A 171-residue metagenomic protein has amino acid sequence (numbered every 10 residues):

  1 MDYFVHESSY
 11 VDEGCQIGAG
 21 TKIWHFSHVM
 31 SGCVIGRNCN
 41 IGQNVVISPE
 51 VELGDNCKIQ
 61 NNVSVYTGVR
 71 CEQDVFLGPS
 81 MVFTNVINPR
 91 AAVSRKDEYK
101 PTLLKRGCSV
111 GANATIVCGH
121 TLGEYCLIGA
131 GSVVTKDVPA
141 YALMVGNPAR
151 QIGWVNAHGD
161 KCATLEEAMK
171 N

Functional and structural regions predicted by a protein language model:
D2-E7, E13-I17, K22-L122, G153-V155: Flexible, glycine/small-residue-enriched loop-and-beta-strand segment within the central core of proteins
G107, E124-Y125, T135-K136: P-loop NTP-binding/switch modules centered on Walker-like glycine-rich loops
S132: Glycine-rich GHKL/ HATPase_c ATP-binding element in histidine kinases
P139-Y141: Conserved beta-to-alpha transition
A149-Q151: A cross-family acyltransferase "interaction/gating" segment
V155-N171: Cys/His-rich short segments
